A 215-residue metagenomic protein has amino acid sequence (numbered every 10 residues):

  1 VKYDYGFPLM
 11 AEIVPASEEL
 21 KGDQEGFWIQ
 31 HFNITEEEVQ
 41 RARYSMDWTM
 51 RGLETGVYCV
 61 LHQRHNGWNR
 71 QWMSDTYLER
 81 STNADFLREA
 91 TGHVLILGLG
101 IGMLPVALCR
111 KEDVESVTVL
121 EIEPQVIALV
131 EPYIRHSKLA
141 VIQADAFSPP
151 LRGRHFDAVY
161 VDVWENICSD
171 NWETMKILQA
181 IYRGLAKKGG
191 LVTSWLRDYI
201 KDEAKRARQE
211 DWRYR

Functional and structural regions predicted by a protein language model:
V1-Q24, L78-R215: The AdoMet/dcAdoMet-binding core of the Class I SAM-like
V1-T55: N-terminal auxiliary segments of SAM/dcSAM-dependent transferases
Y3-Y5, W48-R51, R64-N66, S74 (+1 more regions): Electropositive, gly/pro-rich neighborhoods at or near active sites that engage anionic ligands
F32-E37, L53, R64, G102 (+2 more regions): Surface-exposed loop/turn and secondary-structure junction residues enriched for glycine/proline
S45-M50, R70-D75, V114-V119: Short low-complexity stretches enriched in small and charged residues
T55-Y58, H155: A structure-centric signal for secondary-structure junctions around beta-strands
V57-V60, L191: Generic structural signal for residues positioned in beta-strands
V60-A90: Class I SAM-dependent methyltransferase Rossmann-like catalytic core, especially the SAM/SAH-binding loop
